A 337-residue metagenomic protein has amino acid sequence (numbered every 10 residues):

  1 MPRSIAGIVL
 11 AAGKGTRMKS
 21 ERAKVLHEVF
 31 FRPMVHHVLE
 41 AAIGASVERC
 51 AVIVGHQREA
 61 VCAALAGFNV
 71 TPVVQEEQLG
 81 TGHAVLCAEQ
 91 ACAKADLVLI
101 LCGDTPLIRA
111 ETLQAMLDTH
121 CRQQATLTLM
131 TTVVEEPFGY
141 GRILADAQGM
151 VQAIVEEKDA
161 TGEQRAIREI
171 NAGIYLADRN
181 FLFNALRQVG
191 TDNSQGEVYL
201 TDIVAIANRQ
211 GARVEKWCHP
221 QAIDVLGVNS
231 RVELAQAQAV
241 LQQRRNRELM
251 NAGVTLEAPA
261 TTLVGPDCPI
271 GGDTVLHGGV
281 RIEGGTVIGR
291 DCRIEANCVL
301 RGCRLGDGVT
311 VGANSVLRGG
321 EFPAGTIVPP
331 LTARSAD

Functional and structural regions predicted by a protein language model:
M1-S20: N-terminal nucleotide-binding beta1-loop-alpha1 segment
M1-S4, P33-C102, L107-R122: Conserved N-terminal catalytic core of the sugar/cofactor nucleotidyltransferase
I5-A6, V47-C50, E89, L97 (+10 more regions): Catalytic cores of nucleotide-enabled group-transfer and carboxylate-activating enzymes in metabolic and assembly-line
G7-V9, A51-V52, L99-I100, L127-M130 (+1 more regions): Structural beta-sheet core signal
E21-V38: Short catalytic helix/loop segments, enriched in acidic residues and glycine and frequently bearing histidine
E59, I108-S194: Conserved core of the sugar-phosphate nucleotidyltransferase
Q152-Q242, R247: Catalytic-core segments of class I nucleotidyltransferases/pyrophosphorylases that form NMP-activated intermediates
V254-L256, A260-T262, C268-L276, V280 (+8 more regions): A structural motif detector for beta-strand N-caps
